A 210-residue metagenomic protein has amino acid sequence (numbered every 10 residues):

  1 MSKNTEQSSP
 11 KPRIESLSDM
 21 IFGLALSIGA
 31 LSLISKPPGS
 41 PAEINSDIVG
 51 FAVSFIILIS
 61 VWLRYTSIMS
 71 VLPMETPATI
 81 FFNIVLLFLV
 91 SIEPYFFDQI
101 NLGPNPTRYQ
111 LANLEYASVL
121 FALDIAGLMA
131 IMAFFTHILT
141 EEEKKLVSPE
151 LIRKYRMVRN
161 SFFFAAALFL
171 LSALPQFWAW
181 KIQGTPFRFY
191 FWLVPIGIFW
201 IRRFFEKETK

Functional and structural regions predicted by a protein language model:
S2-K210: Multi-pass alpha-helical transmembrane bundle typical of ion/small-solute transporters and intramembrane aspartyl
